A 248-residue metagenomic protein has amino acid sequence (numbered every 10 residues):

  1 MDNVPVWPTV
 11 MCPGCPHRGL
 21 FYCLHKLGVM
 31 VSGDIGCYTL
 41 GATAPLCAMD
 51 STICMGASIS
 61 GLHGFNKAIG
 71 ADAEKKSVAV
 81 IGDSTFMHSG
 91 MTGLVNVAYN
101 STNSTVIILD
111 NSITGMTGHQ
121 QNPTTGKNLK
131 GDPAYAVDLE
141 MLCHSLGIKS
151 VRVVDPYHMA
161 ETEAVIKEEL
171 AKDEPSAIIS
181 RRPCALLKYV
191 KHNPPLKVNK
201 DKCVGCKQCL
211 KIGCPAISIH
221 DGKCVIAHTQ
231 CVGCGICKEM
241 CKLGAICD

Functional and structural regions predicted by a protein language model:
M1-I59, A68-A71: Active-site diphosphate/adenylate-binding microenvironment
M1-K26, E163-L170, P183-Q208, V225-I226 (+1 more regions): Flexible inter-domain linker/hinge segments
M11, C23, M30-S32, A79-V80 (+8 more regions): Structured core elements
V29-M30, C37-L40, G64-E74, P215-G222 (+2 more regions): Conserved helix-loop functional segments at active or binding sites
D34-G36, S180-P183: Short, well-ordered beta-to-alpha junction loops that form the rim of enzyme active sites and present histidine/acidic
A42-I179, V190: Thiamine diphosphate
D50, C54, S58, C231-D248: Long, charge-rich boundary regions
V204-V225, I236-D248: Iron-sulfur cluster-binding cysteine motifs and their immediate structural context in ferredoxin-like electron-transfer
